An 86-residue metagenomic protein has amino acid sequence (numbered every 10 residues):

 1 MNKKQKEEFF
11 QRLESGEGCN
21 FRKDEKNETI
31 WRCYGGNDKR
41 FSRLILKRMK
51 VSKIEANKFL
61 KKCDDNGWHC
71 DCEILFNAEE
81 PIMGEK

Functional and structural regions predicted by a protein language model:
M1, E7-F9, V51, K58-C63: Short, flexible coil/linker segments at or flanking structured domains
K3-Y34: N-terminal acidic leader/helix
R12-C19, R48-S52, N66: Surface-exposed polar/charged interaction patches
G18-N20, N37-D38, H69, K86: Compositionally biased, intrinsically disordered low-complexity regions
R22, G36, E73-L75: General secretory precursor processing signal
E25, K39, F76-A78: Secreted/processed peptides and extracellular or luminal domains of membrane proteins
D38-F59: Short, charged low-complexity linear segments at domain edges
K53-K86: Short, compact, well-ordered microdomains
